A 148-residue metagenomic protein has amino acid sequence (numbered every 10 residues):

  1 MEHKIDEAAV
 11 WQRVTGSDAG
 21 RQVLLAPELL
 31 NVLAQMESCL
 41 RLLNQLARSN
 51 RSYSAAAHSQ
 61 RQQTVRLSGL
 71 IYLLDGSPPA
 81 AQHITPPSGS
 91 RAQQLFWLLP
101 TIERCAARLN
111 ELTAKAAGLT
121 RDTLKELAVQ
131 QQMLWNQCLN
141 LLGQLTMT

Functional and structural regions predicted by a protein language model:
M1-T148: Iron-associated oxidoreductase/ferritin-like identity signal
